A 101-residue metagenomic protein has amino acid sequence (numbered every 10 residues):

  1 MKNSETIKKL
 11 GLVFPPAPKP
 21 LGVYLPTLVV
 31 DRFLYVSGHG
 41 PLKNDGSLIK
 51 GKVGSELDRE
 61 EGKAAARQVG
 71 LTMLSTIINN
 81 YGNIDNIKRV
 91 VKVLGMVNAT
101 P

Functional and structural regions predicted by a protein language model:
M1-P101: Short, polar/acidic, helix-capping and beta-turn segments at strand->helix junctions that line the mouths
